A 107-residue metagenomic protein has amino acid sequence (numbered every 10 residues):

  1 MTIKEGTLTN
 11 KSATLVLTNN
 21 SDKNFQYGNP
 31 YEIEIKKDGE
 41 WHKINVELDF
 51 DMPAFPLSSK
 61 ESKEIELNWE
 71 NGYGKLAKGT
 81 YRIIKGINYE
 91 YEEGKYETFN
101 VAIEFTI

Functional and structural regions predicted by a protein language model:
M1-L48, P56-S58, G86-I107: Primarily secretory-pathway and cell-envelope proteins
V46-R82, G86-Y91: Short, solvent-exposed, Trp/other aromatic-anchored flexible loops in extracytoplasmic proteins
